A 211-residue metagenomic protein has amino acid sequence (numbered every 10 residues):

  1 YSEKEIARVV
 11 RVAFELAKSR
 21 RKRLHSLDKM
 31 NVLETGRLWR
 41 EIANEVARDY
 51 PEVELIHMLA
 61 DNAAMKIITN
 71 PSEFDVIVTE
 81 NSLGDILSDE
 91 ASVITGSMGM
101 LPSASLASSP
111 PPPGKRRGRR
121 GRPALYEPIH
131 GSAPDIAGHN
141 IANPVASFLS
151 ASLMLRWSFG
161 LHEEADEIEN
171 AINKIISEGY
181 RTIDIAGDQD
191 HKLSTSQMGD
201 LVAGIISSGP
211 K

Functional and structural regions predicted by a protein language model:
Y1-D61: Glycine-rich phosphate/diphosphate-binding loop of Rossmann-like nucleotide-binding domains
E3-A7, L33, G138-V145, L193: Short, conserved micro-motifs enriched in small and acidic residues
E5, I67-I68, S97, S207: A domain-level signal for the structural core that forms small-molecule/cofactor-binding pockets and catalytic centers
R11-F14, I68, A203: Generic structural signal for well-ordered alpha-helical scaffold segments
S19-D28, Y50-M58, G160-E169, S177-D188: Flexible, glycine/charged-enriched surface loops at secondary-structure junctions
L55-F74: A structured beta-alpha segment of the ubiquitous adenosine-cofactor-binding alpha/beta core
I68-Y180: Glycine-rich phosphate/nucleotide-binding loop
D190-K211: Phosphate-binding loop/pocket of nucleotide- and phosphate-handling active sites
